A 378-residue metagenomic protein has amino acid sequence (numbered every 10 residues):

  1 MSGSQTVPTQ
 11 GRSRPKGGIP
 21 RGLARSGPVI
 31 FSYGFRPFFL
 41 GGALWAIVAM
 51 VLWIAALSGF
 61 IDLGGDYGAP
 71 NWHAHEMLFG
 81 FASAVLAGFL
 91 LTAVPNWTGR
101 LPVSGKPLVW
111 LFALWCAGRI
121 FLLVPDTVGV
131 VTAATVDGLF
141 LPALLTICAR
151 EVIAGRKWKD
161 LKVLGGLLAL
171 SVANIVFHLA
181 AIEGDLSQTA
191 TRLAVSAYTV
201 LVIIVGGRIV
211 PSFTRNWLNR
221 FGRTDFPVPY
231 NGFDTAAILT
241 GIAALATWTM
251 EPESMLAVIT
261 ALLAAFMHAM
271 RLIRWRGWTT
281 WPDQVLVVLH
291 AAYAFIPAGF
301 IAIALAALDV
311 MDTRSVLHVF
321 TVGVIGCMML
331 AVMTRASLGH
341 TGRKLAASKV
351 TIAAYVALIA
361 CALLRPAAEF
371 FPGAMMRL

Functional and structural regions predicted by a protein language model:
M1-L378: Hydrophobic alpha-helical transmembrane segments of multi-pass integral membrane proteins
